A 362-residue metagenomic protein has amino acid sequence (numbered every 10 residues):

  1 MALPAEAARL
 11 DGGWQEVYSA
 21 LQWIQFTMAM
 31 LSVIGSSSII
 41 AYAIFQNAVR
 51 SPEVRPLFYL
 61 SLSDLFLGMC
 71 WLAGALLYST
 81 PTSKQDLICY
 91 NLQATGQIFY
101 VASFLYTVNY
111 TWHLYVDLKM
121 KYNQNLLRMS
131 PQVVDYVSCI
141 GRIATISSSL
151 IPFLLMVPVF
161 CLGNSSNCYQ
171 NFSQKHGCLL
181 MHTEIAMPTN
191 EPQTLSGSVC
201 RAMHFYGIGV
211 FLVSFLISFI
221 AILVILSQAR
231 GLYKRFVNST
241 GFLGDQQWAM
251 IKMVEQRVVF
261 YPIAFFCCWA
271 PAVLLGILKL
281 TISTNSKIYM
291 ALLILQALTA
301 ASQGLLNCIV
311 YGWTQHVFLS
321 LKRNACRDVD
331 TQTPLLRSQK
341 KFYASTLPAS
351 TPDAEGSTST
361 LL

Functional and structural regions predicted by a protein language model:
M1-S38: Extracellular N-terminal segment of 7TM GPCRs
M1-W14, M156, F160-V199: Extracellular/lumenal N-termini and interhelical loops of multi-pass eukaryotic membrane proteins
A2-P4, Q22-Q25, F66-S83, G96 (+4 more regions): Helix-to-loop junction signature of class
V17-Q22, E53, F58-L127, P131-Q132: Extracellular TM2-ECL1-early TM3 structural module of rhodopsin-like
N47-P52, V116-G141, L223-Q256, G312-K341: Intracellular signaling interfaces of 7-transmembrane GPCRs
A102-T183: Fourth transmembrane helix
T107-K119, P158-N167, F205-F242, V259-K279 (+1 more regions): Class A (rhodopsin-like) GPCR signature focused on the TM5-ICL3 interface and adjacent 7TM helical core
Q256-I277, Y289-P348: Seventh transmembrane helix
